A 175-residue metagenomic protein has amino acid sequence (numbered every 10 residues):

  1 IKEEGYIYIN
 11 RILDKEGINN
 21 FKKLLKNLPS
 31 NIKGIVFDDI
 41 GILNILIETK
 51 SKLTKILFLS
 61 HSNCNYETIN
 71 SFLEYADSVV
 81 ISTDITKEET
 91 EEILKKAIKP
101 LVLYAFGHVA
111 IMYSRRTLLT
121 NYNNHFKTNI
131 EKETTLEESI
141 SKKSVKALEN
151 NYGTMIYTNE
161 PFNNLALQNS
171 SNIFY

Functional and structural regions predicted by a protein language model:
I1-T68, A76-Y175: Active-site pocket-lining/capping segments in soluble small-molecule metabolic enzymes
